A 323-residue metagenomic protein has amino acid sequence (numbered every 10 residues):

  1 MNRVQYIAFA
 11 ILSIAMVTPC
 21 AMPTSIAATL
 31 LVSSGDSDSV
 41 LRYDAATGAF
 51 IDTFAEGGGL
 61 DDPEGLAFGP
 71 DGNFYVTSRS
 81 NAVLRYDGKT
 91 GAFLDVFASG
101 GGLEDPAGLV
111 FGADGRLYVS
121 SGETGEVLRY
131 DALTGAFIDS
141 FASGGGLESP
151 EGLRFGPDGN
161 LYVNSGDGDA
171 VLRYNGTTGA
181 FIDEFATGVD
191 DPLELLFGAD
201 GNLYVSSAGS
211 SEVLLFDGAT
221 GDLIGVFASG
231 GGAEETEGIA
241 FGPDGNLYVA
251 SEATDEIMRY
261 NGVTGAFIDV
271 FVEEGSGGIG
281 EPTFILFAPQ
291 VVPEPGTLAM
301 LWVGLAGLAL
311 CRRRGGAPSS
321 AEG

Functional and structural regions predicted by a protein language model:
T24-D52, F74: An edge-strand/N-cap motif at the start of beta-rich repeat modules
T29-V32, N73-V76, R116-V119, N160-V163 (+2 more regions): Conserved beta-propeller blade signature
G35, S78-R79, G122, G166 (+2 more regions): Short loop/turn segments immediately following the C-termini of beta-strands
D44-G48, D87-G91, D131-G135, N175-G179 (+2 more regions): Short loop/turn segments that connect beta-strands within beta-propeller blades
A49-G57, A92-S99, A136-S143, A180-A186 (+2 more regions): A short beta-strand motif characteristic of beta-propeller blades
G57-D71, S80, G100-D114, G144-D158 (+4 more regions): Beta-rich, blade/repeat-based domains predominating in secreted/periplasmic proteins but also intracellular
P293-C311: A short, hydrophobic C-terminal helix/tail in secreted or cell-surface proteins
A309-G323: C-terminal membrane-anchoring or membrane-association module
